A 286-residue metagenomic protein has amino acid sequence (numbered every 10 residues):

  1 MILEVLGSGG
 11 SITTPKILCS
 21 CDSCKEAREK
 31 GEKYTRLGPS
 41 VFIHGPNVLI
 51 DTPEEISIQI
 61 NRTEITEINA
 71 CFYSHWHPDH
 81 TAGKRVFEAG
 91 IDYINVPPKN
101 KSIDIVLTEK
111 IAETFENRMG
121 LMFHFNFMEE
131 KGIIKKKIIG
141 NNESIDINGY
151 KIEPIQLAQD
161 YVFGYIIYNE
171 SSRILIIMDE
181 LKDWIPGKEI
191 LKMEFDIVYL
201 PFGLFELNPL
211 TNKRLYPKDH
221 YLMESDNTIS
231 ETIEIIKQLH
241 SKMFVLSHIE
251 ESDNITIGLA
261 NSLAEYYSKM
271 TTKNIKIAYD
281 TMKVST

Functional and structural regions predicted by a protein language model:
M1-T63, K135-I190, K283-T286: Core dinuclear metal-dependent hydrolase active-site scaffold
E4, A70-F72, V106, K137 (+4 more regions): Hydrophobic/aromatic beta-strand patches that form the interior of the parallel beta-sheet core in alpha/beta enzyme
T13, T81-A82, I91, N208 (+1 more regions): Glycine/Thr-rich phosphate-binding loops of Rossmann-like dinucleotide-binding domains
L18-S20, T63-I65, R85-A89, G120-M122 (+3 more regions): Short, glycine/charged-enriched secondary-structure capping and boundary segments
G45-V106, F195-Y199: Active-site metal-binding motif and surrounding structural segment of the metallo-beta-lactamase
E55, H77, I111, L181 (+2 more regions): Catalytic metal-binding/acid-base residues of hydrolase active sites
P98-V162, E170, A278: Metallo-beta-lactamase
D183-M282: Cap/insert and terminal regions of metallo-dependent hydrolase folds
